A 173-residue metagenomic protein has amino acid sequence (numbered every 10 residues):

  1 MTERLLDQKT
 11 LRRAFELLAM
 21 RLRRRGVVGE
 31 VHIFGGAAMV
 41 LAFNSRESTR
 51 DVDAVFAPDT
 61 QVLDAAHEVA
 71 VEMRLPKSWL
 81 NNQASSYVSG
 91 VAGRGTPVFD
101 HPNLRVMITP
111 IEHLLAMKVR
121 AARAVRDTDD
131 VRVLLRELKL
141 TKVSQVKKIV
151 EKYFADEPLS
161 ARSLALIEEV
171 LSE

Functional and structural regions predicted by a protein language model:
M1-E173: Compositionally biased terminal segments of proteins
